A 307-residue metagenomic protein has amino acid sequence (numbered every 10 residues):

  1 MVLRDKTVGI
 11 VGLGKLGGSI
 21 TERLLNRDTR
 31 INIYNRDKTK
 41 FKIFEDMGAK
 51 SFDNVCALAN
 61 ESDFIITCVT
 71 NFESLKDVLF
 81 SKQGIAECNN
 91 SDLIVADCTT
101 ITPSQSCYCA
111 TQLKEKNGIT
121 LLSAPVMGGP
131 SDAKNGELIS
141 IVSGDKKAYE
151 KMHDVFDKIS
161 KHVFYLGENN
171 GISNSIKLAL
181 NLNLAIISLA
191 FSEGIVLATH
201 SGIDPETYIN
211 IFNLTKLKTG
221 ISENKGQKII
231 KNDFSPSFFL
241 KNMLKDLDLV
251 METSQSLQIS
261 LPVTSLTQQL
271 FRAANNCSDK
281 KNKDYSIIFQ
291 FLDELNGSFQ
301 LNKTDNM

Functional and structural regions predicted by a protein language model:
M1-C68, L93, T99, P130 (+1 more regions): NAD(P)+-binding Rossmann beta1-loop-alpha1 motif at the extreme N-terminus of oxidoreductases
I20-T21, C109, V155, L197: Hydrophobic residues within alpha-helices that form the first helical element adjacent to the glycine-rich loop
I31, S51, T120-L121, V163 (+2 more regions): Hydrophobic beta-strand scaffold residues
V55-T120: Rossmann-fold NAD(P) dinucleotide-binding segment
I101-N181: Rossmann-fold dinucleotide-binding core
N170-F291: Helical "substrate-binding/catalytic lid" subdomain of Rossmann-like NAD(P)-dependent dehydrogenases/reductases
N282-M307: Short, basic/aromatic-enriched C-terminal tail that caps enzymatic domains
